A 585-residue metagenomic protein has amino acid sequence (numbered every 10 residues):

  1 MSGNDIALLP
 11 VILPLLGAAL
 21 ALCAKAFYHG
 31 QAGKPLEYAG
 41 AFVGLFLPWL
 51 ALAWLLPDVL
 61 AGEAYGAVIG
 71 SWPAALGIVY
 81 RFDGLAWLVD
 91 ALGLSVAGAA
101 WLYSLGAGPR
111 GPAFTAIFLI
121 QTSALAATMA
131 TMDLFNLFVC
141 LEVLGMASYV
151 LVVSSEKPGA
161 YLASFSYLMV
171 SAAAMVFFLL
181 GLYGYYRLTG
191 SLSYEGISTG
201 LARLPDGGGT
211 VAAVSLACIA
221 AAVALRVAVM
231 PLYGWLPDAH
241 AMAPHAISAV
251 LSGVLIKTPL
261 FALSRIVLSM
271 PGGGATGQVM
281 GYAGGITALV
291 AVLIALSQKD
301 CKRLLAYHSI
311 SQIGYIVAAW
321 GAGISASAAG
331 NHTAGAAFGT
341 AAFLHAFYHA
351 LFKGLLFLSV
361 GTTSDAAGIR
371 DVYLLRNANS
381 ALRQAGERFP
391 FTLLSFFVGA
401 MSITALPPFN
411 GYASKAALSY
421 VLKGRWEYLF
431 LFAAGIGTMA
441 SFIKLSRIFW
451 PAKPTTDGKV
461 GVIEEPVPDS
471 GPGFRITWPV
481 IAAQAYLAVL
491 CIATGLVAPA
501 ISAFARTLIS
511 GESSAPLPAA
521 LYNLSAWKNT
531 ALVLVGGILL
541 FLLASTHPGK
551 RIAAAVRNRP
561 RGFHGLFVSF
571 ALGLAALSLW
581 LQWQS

Functional and structural regions predicted by a protein language model:
S2-L9, I78-L92, A127-L137, W426-Y428 (+1 more regions): Membrane-entry segments of alpha-helical transmembrane domains in multi-pass membrane proteins
S2-L9, L16-A116, E195-A202, T507 (+3 more regions): Transmembrane helix-loop-helix hairpins at membrane boundaries of multipass inner-membrane proteins
A7-P14, E37-A51, A86-G93, F114-Q121 (+5 more regions): Hydrophobic alpha-helical transmembrane segments of polytopic
V11-A21, L45-L55, D90-A100, T122-L125 (+7 more regions): Helical transmembrane-bundle signal
Y65-A74, S193-R203, G330, V421 (+2 more regions): Membrane-interfacial helical/loop segments at transmembrane boundaries in membrane proteins
Y80-L94, D206-V223, F430-G435, A519-L539: Hydrophobic alpha-helical transmembrane segments
A99-T115, T122-L137, A147-K453, D457-V462: Hydrophobic transmembrane alpha-helices and their helix-loop junctions in integral membrane proteins
S380-L393, F442-W583: Cytoplasmic/organellar membrane-interface segments at the starts of transmembrane helices in multi-pass inner-membrane
